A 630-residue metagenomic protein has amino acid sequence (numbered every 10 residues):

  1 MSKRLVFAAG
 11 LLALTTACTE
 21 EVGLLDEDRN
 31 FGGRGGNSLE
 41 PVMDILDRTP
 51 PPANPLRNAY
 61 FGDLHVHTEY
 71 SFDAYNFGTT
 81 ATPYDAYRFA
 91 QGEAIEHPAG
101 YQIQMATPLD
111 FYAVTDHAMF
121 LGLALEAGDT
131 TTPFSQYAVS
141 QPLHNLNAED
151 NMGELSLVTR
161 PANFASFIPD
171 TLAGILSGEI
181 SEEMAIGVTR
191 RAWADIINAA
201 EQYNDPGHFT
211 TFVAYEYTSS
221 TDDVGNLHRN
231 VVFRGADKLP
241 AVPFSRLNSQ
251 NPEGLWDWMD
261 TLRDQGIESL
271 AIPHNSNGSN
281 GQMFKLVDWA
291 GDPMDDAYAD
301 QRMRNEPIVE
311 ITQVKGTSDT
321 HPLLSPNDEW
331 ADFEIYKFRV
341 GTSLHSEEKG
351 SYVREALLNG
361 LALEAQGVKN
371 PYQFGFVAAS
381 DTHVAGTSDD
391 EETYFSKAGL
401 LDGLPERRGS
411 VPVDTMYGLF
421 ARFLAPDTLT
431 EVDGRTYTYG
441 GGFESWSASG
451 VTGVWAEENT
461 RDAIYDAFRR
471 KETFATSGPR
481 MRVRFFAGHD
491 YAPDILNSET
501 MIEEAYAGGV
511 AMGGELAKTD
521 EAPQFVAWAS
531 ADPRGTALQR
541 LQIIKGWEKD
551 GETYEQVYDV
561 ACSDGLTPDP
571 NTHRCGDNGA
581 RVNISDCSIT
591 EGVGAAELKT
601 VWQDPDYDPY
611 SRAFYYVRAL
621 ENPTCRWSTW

Functional and structural regions predicted by a protein language model:
M1-F7: Bacterial N-terminal signal peptides that target proteins for export
L14-A17: C-terminal motif of bacterial Sec signal peptides marking the signal peptidase cleavage site
T19-P83, Y87-A90, A94-H144, E182-A185 (+4 more regions): C-terminal functional module detector
A118-M119, S156-T210: Long, well-ordered early-domain segments
V139-G174, G576-N578, I584-C587: Low-complexity, serine/threonine/proline-enriched polar segments
V232-R234: Long, charge-dense tracts
D237, L247-Q250: Conserved, charged catalytic cores of large soluble enzymes
